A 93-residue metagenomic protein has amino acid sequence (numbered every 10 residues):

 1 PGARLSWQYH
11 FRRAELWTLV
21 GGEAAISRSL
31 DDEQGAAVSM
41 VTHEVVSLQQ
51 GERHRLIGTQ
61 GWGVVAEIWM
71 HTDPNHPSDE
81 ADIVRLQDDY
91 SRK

Functional and structural regions predicted by a protein language model:
P1-R13: Conserved short histidine dyad/triad with adjacent acidic residue
R4, L16, E23-A25, R53 (+1 more regions): Structural motif
L5-W7, A36-V38, V46, D82-V84: Short beta-strand segments
Y9-F11, L19, S39, G58-G61: Short glycine/proline-enriched turns and hinge-like loops at secondary-structure junctions
H10, S29-D31, G51, T59 (+1 more regions): Surface loops and adjacent helix of pleckstrin homology
F11-D31: Glycine- and acidic-residue-biased ligand/ion/polar-headgroup-sensing regions
A25, L30-H54: Short acidic-glycine-tyrosine-enriched beta hairpin
R55-K93: Double-stranded beta-helix
